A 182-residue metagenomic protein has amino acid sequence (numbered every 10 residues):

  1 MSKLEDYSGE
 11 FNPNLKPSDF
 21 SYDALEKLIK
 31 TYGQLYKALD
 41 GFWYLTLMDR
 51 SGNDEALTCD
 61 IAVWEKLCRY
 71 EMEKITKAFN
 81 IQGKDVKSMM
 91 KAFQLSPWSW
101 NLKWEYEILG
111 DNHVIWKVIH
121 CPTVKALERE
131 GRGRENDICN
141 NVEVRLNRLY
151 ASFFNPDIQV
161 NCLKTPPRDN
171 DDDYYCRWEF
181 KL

Functional and structural regions predicted by a protein language model:
M1-I115, H120-P122, A126-V142, S152-Y175 (+1 more regions): N-terminal accessory segment detector
E143-N147: Long, well-ordered alpha-helical scaffolding segments within enzyme catalytic domains, especially pronounced
